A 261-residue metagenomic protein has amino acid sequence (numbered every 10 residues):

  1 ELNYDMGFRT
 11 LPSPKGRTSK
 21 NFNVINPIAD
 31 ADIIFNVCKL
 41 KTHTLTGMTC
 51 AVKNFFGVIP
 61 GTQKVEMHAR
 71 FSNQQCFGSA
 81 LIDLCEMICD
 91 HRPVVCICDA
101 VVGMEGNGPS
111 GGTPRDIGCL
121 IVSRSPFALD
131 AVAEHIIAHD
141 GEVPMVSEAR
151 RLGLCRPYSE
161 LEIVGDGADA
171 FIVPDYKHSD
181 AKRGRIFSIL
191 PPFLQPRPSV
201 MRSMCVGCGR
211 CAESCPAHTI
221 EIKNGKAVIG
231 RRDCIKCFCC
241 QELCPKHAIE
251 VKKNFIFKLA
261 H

Functional and structural regions predicted by a protein language model:
E1-M201, V206, R210, F255-H261: Extended, low-polarity segments enriched in aliphatic/aromatic residues
P198, M204, C208, A227-D233 (+1 more regions): Residue-level signal for mature regions of secreted extracellular proteins and peptides
S203-M204, S214, D233, L243: Short pre-active-site segment immediately N-terminal to redox-active cysteine/selenocysteine motifs in thiol-based
R210-V228, C239-F255: Iron-sulfur cluster-binding cysteine motifs and their immediate structural context in ferredoxin-like electron-transfer
I235-C237, E242, H261: Short, amphipathic C-terminal "tail helix"
